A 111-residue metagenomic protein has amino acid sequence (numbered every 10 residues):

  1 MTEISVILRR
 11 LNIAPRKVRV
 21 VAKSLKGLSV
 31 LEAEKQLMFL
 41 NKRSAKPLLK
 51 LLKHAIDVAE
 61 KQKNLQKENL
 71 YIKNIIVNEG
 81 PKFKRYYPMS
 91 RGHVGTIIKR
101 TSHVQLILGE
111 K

Functional and structural regions predicted by a protein language model:
M1-V77, K99-K111: Ribosome large-subunit tunnel/peptidyl-transferase-proximal elements
K82-Y87, R91-R100: C-terminal structural segments of small proteins and small subunits
